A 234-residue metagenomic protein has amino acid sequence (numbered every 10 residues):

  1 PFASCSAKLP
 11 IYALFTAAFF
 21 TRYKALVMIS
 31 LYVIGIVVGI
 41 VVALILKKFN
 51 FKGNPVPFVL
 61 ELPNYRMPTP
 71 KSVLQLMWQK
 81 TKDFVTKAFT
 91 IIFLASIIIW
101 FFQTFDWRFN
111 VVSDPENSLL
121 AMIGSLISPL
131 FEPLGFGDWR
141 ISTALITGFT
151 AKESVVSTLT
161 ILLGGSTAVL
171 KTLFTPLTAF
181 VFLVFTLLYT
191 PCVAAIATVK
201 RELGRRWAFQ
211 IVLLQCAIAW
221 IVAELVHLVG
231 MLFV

Functional and structural regions predicted by a protein language model:
P1-F2, S6-I29, A194-G204, L225-V234: Transmembrane helix-loop junctions at the membrane interface of multipass transporters and ion channels
P1-S4, F15-T21, V27-V42, S113-F131 (+1 more regions): Small-residue-enriched core segments of transmembrane alpha-helices in multipass membrane transport and channel
L9, I36-I40, L44, A88 (+7 more regions): Transmembrane alpha-helical segments of multi-pass membrane transport proteins and ion-pumping complexes
T16-A18, L31-L46, I92-T104, F182-L188 (+1 more regions): Hydrophobic core segments of alpha-helical transmembrane domains in multi-pass membrane transport and ion-translocation
A43-P57, R108-V112, M231-V234: Juxtamembrane/interface segments at transmembrane-helix termini
K52-L76: Juxtamembrane inter-helical linkers in multi-pass membrane proteins
P57, V73-T104, I141: Core transmembrane alpha-helical segments of multi-pass membrane transporters/permeases
I97-C216: Extended, low-charge hydrophobic alpha-helical regions
